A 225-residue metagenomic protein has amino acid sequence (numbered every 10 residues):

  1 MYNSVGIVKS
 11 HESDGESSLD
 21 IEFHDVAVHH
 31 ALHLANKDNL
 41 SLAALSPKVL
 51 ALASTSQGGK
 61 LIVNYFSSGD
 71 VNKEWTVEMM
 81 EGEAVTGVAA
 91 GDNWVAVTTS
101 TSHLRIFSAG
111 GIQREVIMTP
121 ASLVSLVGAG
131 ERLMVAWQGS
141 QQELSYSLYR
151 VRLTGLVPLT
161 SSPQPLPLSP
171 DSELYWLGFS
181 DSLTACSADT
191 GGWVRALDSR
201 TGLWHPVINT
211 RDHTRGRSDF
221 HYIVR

Functional and structural regions predicted by a protein language model:
M1, S122-L123, R132, S140-R225: Intrinsically disordered, low-complexity regions in large eukaryotic scaffold subunits of multi-protein complexes
M1-S67: Acidic and/or Ser/Thr-rich intrinsically disordered tails and linkers that flank eukaryotic scaffold proteins
Y2-V5, H29-K48, M79-A90, P120-G130 (+2 more regions): Repeated scaffold domains used in trafficking and secretory/extracellular systems, primarily beta-propellers
D14-D20, S56-F66, S102-F107, S140-Y149 (+1 more regions): Structural motif
H24-A35, N72-E78, I112-I117, V157-L168 (+1 more regions): A short beta-strand motif characteristic of beta-propeller blades
A43, L50-S54, V95-T99, V135-W137 (+2 more regions): Conserved beta-strand element within WD40/beta-propeller blades
L61-I62, G69-T119, S125: Secondary-structure-rich domain cores
S67-D70, A109-G111, V151-T154, R200: Short loop/turn segments that connect beta-strands within beta-propeller blades
